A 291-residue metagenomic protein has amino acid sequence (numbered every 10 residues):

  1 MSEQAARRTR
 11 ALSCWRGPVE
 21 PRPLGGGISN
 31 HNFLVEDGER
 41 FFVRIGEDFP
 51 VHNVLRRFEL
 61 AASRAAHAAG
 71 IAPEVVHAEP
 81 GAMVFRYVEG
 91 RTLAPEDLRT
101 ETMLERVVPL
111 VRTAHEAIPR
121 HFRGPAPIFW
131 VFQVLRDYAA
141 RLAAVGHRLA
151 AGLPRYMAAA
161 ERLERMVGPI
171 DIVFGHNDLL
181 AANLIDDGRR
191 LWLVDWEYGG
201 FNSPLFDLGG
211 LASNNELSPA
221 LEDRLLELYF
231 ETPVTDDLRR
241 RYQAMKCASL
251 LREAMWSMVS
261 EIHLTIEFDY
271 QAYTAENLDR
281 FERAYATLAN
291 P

Functional and structural regions predicted by a protein language model:
S2-E20, E116-N177, D187, E227 (+1 more regions): An alpha-helical support segment within catalytic cores of ATP-dependent transferases
R22-G38, F42-V43, E161-F206: Active-site acidic catalytic loop and adjacent metal/ATP-binding pocket of ATP-dependent phosphoryl transfer enzymes
R22-W130, V134-G152, P169: ATP-binding pocket architecture of kinase catalytic cores
V111-F122, V167, N215, P233 (+2 more regions): A general structural signal marking secondary-structure boundaries and capping sites
R141-A151, M255-P291: ATP/Mg2+ or Mg2+-diphosphate-binding catalytic cores that bind nucleotide phosphates or diphosphates via glycine-rich
L205-V234, C247-T265, R280: Active-site activation/catalytic loop segments of kinase-like enzymes and analogous catalytic loops in related
R240, A244-C247: Start-of-helix signal in alpha-solenoid helical-repeat scaffolds, especially tetratricopeptide repeats
